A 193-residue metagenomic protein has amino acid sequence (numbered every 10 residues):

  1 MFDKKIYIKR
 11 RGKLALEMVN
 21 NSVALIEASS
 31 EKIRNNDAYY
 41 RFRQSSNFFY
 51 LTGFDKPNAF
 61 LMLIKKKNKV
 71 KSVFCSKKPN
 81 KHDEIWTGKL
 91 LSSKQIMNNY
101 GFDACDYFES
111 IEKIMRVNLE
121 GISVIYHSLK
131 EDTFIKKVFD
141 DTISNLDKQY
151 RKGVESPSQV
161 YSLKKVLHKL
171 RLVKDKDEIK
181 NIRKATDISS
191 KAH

Functional and structural regions predicted by a protein language model:
M1-A192: A composition/biophysics-driven feature that prefers long, compositionally simple stretches
